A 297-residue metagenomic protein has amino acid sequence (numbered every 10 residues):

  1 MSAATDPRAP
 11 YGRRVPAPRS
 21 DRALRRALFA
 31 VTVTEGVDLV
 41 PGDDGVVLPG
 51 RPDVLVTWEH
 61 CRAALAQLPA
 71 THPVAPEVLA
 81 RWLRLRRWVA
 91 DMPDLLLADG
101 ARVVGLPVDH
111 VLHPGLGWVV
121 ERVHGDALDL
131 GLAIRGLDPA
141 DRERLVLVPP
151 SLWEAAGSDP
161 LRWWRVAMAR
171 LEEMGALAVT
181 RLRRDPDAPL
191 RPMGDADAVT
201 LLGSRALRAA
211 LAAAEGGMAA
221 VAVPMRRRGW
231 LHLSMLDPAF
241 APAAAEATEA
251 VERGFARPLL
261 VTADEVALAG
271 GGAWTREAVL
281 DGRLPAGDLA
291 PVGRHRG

Functional and structural regions predicted by a protein language model:
M1-V46: N-terminal alpha-helical "arm" segments
A9, V15, R62-L68, G297: Mixed-charge (acidic/basic) macromolecular-recognition segments
P10, V47-G50, D185-P189, V223-L233: Short glycine-rich, basic-tinged beta-strand/loop micro-motifs
V15, A196-L201, R228-W230, L236-P238: Short acidic, S/G/P-rich loop/turn micro-motifs used as interaction or catalytic elements
R22-V33, A198-A212: Short amphipathic alpha-helix segments
F29-V31, E35, P41-A198: Charged, alpha-helical interface segments at or near domain boundaries
P192, L207-E215, H232: Extracytoplasmic/cell-surface-exposed regions of Actinobacterial cell-envelope-associated and secreted proteins
E215-M218, A222-G297: C-terminal structured domains
